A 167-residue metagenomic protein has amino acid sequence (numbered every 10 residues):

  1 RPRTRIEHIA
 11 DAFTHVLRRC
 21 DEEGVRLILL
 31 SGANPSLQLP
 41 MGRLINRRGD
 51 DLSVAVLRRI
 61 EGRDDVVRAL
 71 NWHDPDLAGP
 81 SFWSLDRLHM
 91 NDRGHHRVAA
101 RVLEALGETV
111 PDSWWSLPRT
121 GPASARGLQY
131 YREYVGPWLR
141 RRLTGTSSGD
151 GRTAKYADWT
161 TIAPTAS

Functional and structural regions predicted by a protein language model:
R1, V16-D50, N71-G79: Active-site segments of SGNH/GDSL-like serine hydrolases that catalyze O-acetyl group transfer/hydrolysis on lipids
R1-A10, N34-L37, V135: Oxyanion-hole/transition-state-stabilizing segment in secreted/luminal serine hydrolases and related acyltransferases
H8-E22, D51-R58: Alpha-helical scaffolding segments of alpha/beta enzyme cores, especially the outer helices of TIM-barrel or partial
R18-E22, E61, L103, G107: Sec-exported extracytoplasmic/periplasmic mature domains
L27, V66-A69, T109: Short, structured loop/turn "capping" segments at alpha-beta junctions
L37-W72, L88, D92-H96: Substrate-gating cap/lid alpha-helix
D64, D86-H89, R93-S167: Conserved catalytic region of serine esterases and O-acyltransferases that act on ester linkages in lipids
G79-L85: Flexible glycine/proline-enriched surface loops and loop-helix/loop-strand junctions
